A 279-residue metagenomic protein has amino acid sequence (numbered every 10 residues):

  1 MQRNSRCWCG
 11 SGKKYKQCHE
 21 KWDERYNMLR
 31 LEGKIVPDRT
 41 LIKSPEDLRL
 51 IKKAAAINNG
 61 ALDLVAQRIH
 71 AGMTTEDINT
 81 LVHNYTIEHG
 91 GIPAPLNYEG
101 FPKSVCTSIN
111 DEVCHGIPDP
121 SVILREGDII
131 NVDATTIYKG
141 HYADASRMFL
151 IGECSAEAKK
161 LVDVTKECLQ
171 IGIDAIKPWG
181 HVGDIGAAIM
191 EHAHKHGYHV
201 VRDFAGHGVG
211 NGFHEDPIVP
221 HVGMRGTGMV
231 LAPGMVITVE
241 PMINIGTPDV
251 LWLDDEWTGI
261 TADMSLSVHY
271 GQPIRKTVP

Functional and structural regions predicted by a protein language model:
R3-N4, S11-P279: Active-site neighborhoods and metal-handling regions in enzymes and metal-associated proteins
